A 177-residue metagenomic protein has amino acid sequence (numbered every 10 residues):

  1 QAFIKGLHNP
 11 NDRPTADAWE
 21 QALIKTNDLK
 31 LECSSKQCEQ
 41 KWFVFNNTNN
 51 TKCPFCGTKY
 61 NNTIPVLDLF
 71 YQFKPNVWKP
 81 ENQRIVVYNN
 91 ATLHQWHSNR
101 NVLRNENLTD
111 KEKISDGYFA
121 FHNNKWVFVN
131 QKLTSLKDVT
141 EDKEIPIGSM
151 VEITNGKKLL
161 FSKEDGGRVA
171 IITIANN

Functional and structural regions predicted by a protein language model:
A2-L31, Y60-N61: Terminal C-lobe "cap" of eukaryotic-type protein kinase domains
E32-C38, N50-C56: Short cysteine-rich clusters marking metal-coordination/redox-active sites
Q37-T48, Y60-T63: Cys/His-rich microdomains that often coordinate metals
C56-D68: Short Cys/His-rich micro-motifs in 6-15 aa windows
V66-Y118: N-terminal beta-hairpin/loop module of FHA
E112-N123, G167-I172: Broad, structure-driven detector of short, well-ordered beta-strand segments within folded domains
F128-K132: Asparagine-centered strand-capping/turn motif at beta-strand->loop junctions
K137-N177: C-terminal boundary/linker segments immediately following FHA domains
